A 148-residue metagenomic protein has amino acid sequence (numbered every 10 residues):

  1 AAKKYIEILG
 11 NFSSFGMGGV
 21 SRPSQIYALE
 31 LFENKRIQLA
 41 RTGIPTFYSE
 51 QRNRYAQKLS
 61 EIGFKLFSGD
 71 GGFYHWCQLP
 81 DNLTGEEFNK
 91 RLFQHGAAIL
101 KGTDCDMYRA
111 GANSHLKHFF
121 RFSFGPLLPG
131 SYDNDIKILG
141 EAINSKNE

Functional and structural regions predicted by a protein language model:
A1-E148: PLP-dependent class I/II
